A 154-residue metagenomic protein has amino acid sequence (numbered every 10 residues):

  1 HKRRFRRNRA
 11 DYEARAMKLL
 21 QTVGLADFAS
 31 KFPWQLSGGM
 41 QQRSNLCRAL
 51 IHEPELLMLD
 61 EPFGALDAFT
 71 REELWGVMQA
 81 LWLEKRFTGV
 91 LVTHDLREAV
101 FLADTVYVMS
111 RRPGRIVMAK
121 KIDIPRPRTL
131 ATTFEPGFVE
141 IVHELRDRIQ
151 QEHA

Functional and structural regions predicted by a protein language model:
H1-A10: ABC-type ATPase nucleotide-binding domains, specifically the catalytic core motifs of the NBD
R9-F28, A80: Conserved ABC ATPase "signature" region
K31-W34, H52: Conserved signature/switch motifs of ABC ATPase nucleotide-binding domains
L46: Hydrophobic anchor residue at the start of the ABC signature
L57-D60: Catalytic Walker B motif of ABC-type/P-loop ATPase nucleotide-binding domains
R71-K85: Helical segment within the ABC ATPase nucleotide-binding domain
R86-V92: Conserved H-loop
